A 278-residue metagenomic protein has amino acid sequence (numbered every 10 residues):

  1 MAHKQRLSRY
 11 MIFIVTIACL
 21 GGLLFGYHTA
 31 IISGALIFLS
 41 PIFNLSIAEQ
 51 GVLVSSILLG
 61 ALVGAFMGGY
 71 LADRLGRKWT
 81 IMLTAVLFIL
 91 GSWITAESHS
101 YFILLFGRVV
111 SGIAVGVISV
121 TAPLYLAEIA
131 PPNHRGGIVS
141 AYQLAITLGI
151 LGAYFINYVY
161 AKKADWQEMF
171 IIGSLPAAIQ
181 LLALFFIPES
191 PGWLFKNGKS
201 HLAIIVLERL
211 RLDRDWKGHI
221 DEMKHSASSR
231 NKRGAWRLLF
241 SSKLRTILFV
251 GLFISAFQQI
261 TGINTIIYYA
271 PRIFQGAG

Functional and structural regions predicted by a protein language model:
M1-G278: Transmembrane-helix signature of 12-pass secondary carriers
